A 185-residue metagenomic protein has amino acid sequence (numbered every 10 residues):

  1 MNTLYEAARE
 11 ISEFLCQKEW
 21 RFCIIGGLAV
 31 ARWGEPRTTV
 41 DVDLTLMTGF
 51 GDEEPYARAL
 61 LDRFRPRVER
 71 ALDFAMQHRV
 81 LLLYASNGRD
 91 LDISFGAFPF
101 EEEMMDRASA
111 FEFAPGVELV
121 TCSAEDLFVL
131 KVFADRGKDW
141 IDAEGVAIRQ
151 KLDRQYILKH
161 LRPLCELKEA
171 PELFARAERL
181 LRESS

Functional and structural regions predicted by a protein language model:
M1-S185: Compositionally biased terminal segments of proteins
